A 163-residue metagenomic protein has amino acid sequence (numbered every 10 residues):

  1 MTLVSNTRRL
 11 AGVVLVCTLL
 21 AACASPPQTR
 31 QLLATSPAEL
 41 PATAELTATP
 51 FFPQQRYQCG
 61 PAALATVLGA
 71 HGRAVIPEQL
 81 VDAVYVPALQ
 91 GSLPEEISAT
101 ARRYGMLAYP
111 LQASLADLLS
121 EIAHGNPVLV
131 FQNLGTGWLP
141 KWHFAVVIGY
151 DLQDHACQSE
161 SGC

Functional and structural regions predicted by a protein language model:
T2-G12: Bacterial N-terminal signal peptides that target proteins for export
L19-A22: C-terminal motif of bacterial Sec signal peptides marking the signal peptidase cleavage site
A24-L46, Q79-C163: Conserved active-site-adjacent core of cysteine acyl-enzyme catalytic domains
A48-Q54: A structural motif detector for short, solvent-exposed N-terminal "entry" segments of globular domains
Q54-G69, Q90-A101: Active-site nucleophilic cysteine motif
P61-L64, L68, G72-R73, L80 (+1 more regions): Early exported N-terminus immediately downstream of N-terminal targeting peptides
